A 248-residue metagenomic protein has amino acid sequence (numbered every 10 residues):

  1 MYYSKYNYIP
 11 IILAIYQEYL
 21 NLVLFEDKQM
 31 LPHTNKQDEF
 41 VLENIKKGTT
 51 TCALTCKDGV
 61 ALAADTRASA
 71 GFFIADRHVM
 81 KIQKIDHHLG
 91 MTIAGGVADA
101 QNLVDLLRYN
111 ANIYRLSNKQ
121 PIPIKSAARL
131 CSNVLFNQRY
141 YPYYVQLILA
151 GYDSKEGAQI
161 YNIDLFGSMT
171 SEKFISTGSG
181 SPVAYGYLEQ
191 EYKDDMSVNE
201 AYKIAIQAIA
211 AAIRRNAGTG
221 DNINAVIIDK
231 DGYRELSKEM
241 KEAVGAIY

Functional and structural regions predicted by a protein language model:
Y2-Y248: Long, low-complexity N-terminal extensions
